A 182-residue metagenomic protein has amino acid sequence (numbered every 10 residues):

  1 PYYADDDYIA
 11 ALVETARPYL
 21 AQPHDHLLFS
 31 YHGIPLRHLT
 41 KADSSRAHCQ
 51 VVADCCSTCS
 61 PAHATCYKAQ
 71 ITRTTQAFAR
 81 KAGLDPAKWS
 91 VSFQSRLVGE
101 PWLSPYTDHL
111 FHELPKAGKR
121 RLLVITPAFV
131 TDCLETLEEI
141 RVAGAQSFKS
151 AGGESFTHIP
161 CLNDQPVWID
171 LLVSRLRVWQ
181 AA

Functional and structural regions predicted by a protein language model:
P1-A182: Extended amphipathic ligand-handling, pore-lining, and cofactor/metal-binding catalytic surfaces
